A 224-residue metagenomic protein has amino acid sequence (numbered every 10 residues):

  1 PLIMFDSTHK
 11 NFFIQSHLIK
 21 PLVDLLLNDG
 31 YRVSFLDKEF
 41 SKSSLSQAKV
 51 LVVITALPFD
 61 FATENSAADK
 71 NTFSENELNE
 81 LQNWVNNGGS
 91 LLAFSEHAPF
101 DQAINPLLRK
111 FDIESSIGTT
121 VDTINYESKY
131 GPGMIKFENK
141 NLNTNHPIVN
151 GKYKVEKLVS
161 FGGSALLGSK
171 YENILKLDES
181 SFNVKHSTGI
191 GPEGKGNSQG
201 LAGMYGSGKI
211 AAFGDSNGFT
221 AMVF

Functional and structural regions predicted by a protein language model:
P1-L2, H9-F13, N28, V184-F224: Extracellular ligand-binding/catalytic regions of CAZymes and related secreted enzymes and adhesion modules
P1-V50, A68, E96-H97: Aromatic-Pro/Gly-enriched surface loop or interdomain linker that acts as a lid/target-recognition segment
M4, S34, V52, L92 (+2 more regions): Hydrophobic/aromatic beta-strand patches that form the interior of the parallel beta-sheet core in alpha/beta enzyme
S7, T55, L166, D178 (+1 more regions): Residues that line or immediately flank small-molecule/substrate-binding pockets and catalytic motifs
R32, S90, E114: Residue-level detector of anion-binding/catalytic polar loops
D37-F40, N76, K195-G200: Alpha-helical scaffolding within the catalytic cores of extracellular/periplasmic polymer-degrading hydrolases
S41-D101, N105-L108, F213: Short alpha-beta junction capping motif
F94-G191: An acidic, glycine-rich "communication" segment
